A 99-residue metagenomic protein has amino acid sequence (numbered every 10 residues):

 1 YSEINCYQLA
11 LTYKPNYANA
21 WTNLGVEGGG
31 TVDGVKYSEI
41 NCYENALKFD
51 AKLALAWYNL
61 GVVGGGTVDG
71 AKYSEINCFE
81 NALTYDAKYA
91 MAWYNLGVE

Functional and structural regions predicted by a protein language model:
Y1-L9, G30-N45, G66-N81: Structural signature of tandem alpha-helical TPR/SEL1-like repeats, specifically the intra-repeat loop/turn
Q8, K14-P15: Intrinsic-disorder/low-complexity detector
A92-E99: Short, intrinsically disordered, charge-balanced linker/junction segments flanking boundaries in proteins
